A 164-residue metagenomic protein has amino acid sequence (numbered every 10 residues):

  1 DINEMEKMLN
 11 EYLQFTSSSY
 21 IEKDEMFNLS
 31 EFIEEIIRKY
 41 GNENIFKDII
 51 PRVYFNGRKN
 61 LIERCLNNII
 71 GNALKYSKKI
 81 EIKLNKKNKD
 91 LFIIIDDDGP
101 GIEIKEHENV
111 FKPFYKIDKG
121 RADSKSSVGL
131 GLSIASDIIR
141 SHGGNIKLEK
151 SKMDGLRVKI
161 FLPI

Functional and structural regions predicted by a protein language model:
S18-E22, Y54-G57: Conserved micro-motifs of the catalytic ATP-binding
I45-G57, K87-N88: Conserved catalytic submotifs in the C-terminal HATPase_c
K79-K89: Short beta-strand/loop element within the Bergerat-fold HATPase_c
D97: Acidic ATP/Mg2+-coordinating residue in the GHKL
I102-F114: Short conserved segment of the HATPase_c
G131, A135: Short alpha-helical Gxxx[C/S/T] motif in the catalytic ATP-binding
